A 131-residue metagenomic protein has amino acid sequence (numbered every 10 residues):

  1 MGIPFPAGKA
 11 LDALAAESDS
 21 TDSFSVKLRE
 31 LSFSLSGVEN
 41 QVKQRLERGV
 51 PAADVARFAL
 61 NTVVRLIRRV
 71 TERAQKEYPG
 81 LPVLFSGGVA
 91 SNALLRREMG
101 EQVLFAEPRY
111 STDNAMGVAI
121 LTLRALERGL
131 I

Functional and structural regions predicted by a protein language model:
M1-I131: Acidic, glycine-enriched active-site microenvironments
